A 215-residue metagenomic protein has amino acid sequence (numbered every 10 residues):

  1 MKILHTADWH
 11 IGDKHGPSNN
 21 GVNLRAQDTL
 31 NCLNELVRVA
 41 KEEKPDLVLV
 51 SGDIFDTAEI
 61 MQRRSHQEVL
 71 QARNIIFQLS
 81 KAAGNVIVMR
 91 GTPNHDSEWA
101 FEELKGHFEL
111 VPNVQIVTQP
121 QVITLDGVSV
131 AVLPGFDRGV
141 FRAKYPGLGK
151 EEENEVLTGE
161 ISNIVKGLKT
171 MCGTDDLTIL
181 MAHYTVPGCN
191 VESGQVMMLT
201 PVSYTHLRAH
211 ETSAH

Functional and structural regions predicted by a protein language model:
M1-L4: Extreme N-terminal starter segment of soluble prokaryotic enzymes
A7-W9, D53-I54, T92-N94, G135-F136 (+1 more regions): Active-site metal-binding loops of divalent metal-dependent hydrolases
I11, D56, V186, E211: Short, glycine/acidic-enriched loop or turn micro-motifs at the edges of active sites
G12-G21: Conserved P-loop NTPase mechanochemical-coupling segment
G21-I123: Core catalytic region of metal-dependent phosphoesterases/phosphodiesterases, especially metallo-beta-lactamase-like
N23-N31, E153-V156, S203-Y204: A short acidic, glycine-rich active-site loop that binds or catalyzes chemistry on phosphate/adenosine moieties
A100-V202: Conserved catalytic scaffold of divalent metal-dependent phosphoesterases
T205-T212: Conserved small/polar residues in nucleotide/adenosyl-binding loops
